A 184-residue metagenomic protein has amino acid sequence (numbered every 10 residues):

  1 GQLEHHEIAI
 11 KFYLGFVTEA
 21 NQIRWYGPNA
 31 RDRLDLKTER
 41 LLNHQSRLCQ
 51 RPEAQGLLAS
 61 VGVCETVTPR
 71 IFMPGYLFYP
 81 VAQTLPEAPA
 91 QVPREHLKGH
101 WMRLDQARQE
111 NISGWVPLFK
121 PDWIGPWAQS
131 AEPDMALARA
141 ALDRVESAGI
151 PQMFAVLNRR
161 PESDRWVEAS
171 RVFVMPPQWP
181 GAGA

Functional and structural regions predicted by a protein language model:
Q2-E7: Active-site beta-strand-loop-beta-strand hairpin of nuclease catalytic cores that positions key catalytic residues
I8-T18: Short beta-strand-loop-alpha-helix junction that forms the active-site gateway of nucleic-acid-processing nucleases
T18-A148: Metal-dependent nuclease catalytic core centered on acidic motifs
P133-A184: C-terminal structured interaction module
